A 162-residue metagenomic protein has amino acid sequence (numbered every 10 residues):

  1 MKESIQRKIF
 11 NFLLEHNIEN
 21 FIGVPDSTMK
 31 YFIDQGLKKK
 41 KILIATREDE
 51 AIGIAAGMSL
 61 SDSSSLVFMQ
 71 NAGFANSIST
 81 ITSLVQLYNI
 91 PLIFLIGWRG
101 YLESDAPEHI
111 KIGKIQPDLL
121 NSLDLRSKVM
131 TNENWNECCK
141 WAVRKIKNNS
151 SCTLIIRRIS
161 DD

Functional and structural regions predicted by a protein language model:
M1-D162: Thiamine diphosphate
